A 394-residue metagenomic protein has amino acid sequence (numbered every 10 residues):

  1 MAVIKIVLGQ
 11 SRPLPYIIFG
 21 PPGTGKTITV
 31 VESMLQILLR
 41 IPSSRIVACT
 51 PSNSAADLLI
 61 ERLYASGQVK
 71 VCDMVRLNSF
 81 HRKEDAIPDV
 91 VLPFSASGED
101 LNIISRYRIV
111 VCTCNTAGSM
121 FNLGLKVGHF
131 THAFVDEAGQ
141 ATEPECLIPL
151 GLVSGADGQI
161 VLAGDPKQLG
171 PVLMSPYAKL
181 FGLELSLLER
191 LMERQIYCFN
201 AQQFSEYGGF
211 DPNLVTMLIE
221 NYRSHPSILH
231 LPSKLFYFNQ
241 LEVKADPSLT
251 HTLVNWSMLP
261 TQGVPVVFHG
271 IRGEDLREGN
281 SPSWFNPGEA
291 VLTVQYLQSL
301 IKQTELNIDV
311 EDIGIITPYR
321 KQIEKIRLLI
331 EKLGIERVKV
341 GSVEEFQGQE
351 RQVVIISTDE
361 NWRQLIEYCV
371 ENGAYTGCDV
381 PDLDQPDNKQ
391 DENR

Functional and structural regions predicted by a protein language model:
M1-I17: Conserved pre-motif I regulatory segment
L8, T27-P42, R62-Y64, G151-V153: Walker A/P-loop NTP-binding motif
R12-S33: Walker A/P-loop
L14, T29, A55, S224 (+1 more regions): Short phosphate-engaging motifs
Y16-G20, I46-V47, I313: Conserved beta-strand position immediately N-terminal to the Walker
R40-S43, S52, N115-A117, G124-R394: Conserved helicase motor core of SF1/SF2 NTP-dependent helicases
R45-L63, Y319-R320: Conserved Walker A/P-loop ATP-binding site and its immediately adjacent core in helicase/helicase-like ATPase domains
Y64-S119: Inter-Walker segment of RecA-like/P-loop motor cores
